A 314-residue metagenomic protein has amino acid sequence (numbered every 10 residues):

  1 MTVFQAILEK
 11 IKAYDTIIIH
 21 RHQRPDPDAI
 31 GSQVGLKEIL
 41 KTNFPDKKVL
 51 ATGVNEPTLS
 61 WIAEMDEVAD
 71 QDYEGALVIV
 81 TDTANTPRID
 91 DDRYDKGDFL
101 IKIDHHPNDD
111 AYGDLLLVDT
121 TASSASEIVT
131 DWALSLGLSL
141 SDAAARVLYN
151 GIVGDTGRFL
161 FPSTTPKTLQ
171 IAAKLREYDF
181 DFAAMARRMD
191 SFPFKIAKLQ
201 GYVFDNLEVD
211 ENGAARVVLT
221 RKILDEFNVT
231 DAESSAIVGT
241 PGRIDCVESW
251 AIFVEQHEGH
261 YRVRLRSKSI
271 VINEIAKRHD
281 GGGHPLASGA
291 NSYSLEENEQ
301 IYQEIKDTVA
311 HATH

Functional and structural regions predicted by a protein language model:
M1-Q5, P87-I89, R93-L100, T121-V129: An acidic intrinsically disordered interaction segment
T2-A6, D82, A133-S135: Short, motif-level signal for alpha-helix interfacial/capping segments enriched in acidic residues and aromatics/proline
T2-Q23, P27, G31-S60, E74-G75 (+1 more regions): Hydrophobic helix-and-loop "lid/oligomerization" segment in the mid-to-C-terminal part of catalytic domains
G35-K37, D95-D98, V118-D119, Q170: Glycine-rich, phosphate-binding/catalytic loops in enzymes
W61-L115: Active-site cofactor/cluster-binding pocket
D66-D70, V118-T121, K268-S269: Short, hinge-like loop/turn segments at secondary-structure boundaries
A69, D90-D92, L116-V118, G137-S139 (+2 more regions): A generic local secondary-structure boundary/capping motif
H106-I171: Short alpha-helices
